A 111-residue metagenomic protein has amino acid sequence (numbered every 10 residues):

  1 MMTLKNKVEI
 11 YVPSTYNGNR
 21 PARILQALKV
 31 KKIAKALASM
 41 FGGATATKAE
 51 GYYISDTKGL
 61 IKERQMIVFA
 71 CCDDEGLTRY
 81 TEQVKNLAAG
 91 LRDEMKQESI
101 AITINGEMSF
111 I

Functional and structural regions predicted by a protein language model:
M1-I111: Positively charged, small/polar-rich N-terminal and surface patches that mediate targeting and assembly and bind
